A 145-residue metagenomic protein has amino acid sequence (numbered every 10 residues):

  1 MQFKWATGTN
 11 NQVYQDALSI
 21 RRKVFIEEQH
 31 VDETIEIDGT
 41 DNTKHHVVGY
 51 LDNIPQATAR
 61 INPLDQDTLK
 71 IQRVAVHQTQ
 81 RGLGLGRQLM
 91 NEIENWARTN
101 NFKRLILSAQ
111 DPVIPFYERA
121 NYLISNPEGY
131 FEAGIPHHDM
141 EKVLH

Functional and structural regions predicted by a protein language model:
M1-D41, H46, Y50-I54: Short amphipathic alpha-helix that is part of the acyltransferase structural core
R21, Y117-E118, Y122: Conserved active-site tyrosine of GNAT-family acetyltransferases
V48, I54-P63, D67-A75: Conserved beta-strand in the GNAT
P63-Q72, R81, F131-H137: A conserved beta-turn-beta hairpin within the catalytic core of GNAT-like acetyltransferases that forms part
V76, G82-N95: Conserved acetyl-CoA-binding loop-helix of GNAT-fold acetyltransferases
M90, N95-Q110: Conserved GNAT acetyl-CoA-binding A-motif
S108, L123-D139: Conserved catalytic-core motifs of GNAT/GCN5-like acyltransferases
